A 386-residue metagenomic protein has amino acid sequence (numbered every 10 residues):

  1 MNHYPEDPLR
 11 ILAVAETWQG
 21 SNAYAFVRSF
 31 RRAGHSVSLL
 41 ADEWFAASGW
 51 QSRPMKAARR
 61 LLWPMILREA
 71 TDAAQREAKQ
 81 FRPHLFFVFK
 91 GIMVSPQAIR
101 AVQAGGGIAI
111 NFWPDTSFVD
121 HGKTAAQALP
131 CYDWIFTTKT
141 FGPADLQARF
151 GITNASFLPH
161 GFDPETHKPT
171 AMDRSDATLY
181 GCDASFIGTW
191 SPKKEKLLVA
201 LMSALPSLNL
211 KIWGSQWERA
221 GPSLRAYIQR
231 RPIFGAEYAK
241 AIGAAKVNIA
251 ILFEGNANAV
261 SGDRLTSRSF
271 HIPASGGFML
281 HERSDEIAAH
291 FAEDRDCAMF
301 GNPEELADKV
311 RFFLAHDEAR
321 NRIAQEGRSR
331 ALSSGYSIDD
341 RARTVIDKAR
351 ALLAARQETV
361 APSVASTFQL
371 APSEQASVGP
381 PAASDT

Functional and structural regions predicted by a protein language model:
N2-K56, L67-A73, F89-K90, P96 (+3 more regions): Nucleotide-sugar donor-binding catalytic core of glycosyltransferases
A78-F86: Proline-aspartate-enriched helix->loop->beta-strand connector
A78-K79, L129, I242, V310: Short hydrophobic patches on amphipathic alpha-helices that form coiled-coil/helix-mediated interaction surfaces
A101-T116, W134: Active-site proximal beta-strand in glycosyltransferases
C297-P303, F313-D317: Conserved acidic donor-binding segment of nucleotide-sugar-dependent glycosyltransferases
A315-D347: A charged, aromatic-enriched C-terminal amphipathic alpha-helix characteristic of glycosyltransferases across folds
I338-T386: C-terminal alpha-helical cap of glycosyltransferases
